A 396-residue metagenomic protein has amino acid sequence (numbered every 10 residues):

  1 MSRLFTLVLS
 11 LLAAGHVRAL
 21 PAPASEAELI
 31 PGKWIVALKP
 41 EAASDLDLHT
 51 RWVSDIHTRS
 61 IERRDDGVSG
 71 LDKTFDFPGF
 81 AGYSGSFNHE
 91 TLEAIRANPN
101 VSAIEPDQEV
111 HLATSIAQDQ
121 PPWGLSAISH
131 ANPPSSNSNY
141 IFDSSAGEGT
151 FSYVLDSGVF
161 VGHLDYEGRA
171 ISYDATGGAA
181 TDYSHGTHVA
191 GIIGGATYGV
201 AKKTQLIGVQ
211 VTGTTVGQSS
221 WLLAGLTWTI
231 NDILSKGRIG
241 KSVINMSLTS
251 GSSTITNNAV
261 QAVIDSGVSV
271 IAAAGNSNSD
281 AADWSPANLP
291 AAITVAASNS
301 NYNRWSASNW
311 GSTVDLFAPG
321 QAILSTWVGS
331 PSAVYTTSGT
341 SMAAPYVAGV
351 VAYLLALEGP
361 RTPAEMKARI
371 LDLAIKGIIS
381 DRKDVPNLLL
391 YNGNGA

Functional and structural regions predicted by a protein language model:
M1-P23: Fungal secretory targeting signals
L20-A24, S86-A94, S115-V154, S172-D182 (+2 more regions): N-terminal domain-start motif of subtilase-like serine proteases
P23-E26, P40-A42, R59-L125: Autoinhibitory propeptides
W34-V36, S84-G85, A103-E105, F151-L155 (+10 more regions): Structural recognition of the beta-strand scaffold that forms the well-ordered cores of secreted hydrolase catalytic
D55-R59, A94, N98, D107 (+6 more regions): Structured segments of extracytoplasmic/periplasmic soluble domains in secreted or envelope-associated proteins
T74, T204, G208, T227-L248 (+6 more regions): C-terminal subdomain of the subtilisin-like protease fold in secreted/lumenal serine endopeptidases
N139-I171, G177-L222, G237-V243, A282 (+6 more regions): Subtilisin-like serine protease catalytic core
V216-L222, M246-D315, A322-A348: Substrate-binding/specificity loop regions of serine endopeptidase catalytic domains, predominantly subtilases
